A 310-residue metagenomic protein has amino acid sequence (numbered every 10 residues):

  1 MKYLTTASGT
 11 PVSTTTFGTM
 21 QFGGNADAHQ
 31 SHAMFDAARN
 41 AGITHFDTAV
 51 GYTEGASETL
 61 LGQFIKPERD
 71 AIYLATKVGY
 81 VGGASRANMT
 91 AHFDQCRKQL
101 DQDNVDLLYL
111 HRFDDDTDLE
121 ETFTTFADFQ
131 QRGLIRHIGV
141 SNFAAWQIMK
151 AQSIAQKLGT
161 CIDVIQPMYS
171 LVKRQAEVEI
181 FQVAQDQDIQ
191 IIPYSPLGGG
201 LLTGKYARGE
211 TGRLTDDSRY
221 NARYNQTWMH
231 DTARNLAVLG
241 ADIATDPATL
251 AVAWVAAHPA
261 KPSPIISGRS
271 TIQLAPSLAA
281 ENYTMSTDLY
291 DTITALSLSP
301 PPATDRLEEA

Functional and structural regions predicted by a protein language model:
M1-I72: N-terminal binding-site loop/beta-alpha segment at the start of enzyme catalytic domains that lines or forms
Y3, L119-L296, P300, L307-A310: Beta/alpha (TIM)-barrel catalytic core signal, keyed to glycine-rich beta->alpha loops juxtaposed to Asp/Glu that bind
A7, N40, G62-D70, D94-D101 (+2 more regions): Acidic (Asp/Glu)-rich catalytic clusters
S13-G18, F46-T48, L74-T76, V105-L110 (+4 more regions): Hydrophobic faces of well-ordered beta-strands that scaffold small-molecule active sites in alpha/beta enzyme cores
M20-F22, A49-G51, K77-V81, L110-F113 (+4 more regions): Active-site beta-loop-alpha junctions enriched in small/polar residues
A26-A38, S85-L100, F123-T124, I148-Q152: Short, acidic/polar
P67, A71-A87, H111-R112: Structural motif corresponding to the early beta-alpha repeats
R97-D116: Active-site groove signature of glycoside hydrolases
